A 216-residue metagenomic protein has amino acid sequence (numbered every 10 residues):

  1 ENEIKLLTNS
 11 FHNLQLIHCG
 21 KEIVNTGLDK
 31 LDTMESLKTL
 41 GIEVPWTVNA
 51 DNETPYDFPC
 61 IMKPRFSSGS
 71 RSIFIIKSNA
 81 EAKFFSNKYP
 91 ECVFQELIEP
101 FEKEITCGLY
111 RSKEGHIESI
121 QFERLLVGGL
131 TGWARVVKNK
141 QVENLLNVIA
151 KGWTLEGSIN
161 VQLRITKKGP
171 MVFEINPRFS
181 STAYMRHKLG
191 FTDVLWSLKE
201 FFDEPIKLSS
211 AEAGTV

Functional and structural regions predicted by a protein language model:
E1-W46: Conserved N-proximal alpha/beta basic substrate-recognition cap immediately N-terminal to, or forming the N-lobe
I4-S10, N52-D57, F84-K88: Short loop/helix-cap segments at secondary-structure boundaries that form the rim of catalytic
L7-N25, P64-F84: An N-terminal domain-start capping segment
L37, T47, Y56-I75, P90-F101 (+1 more regions): ATP-grasp fold ATP-binding core
V44, E104, E156-N160: Short secondary-structure junction motifs
F66-S68, L126-G129, R178-S181: A short, flexible beta-alpha/helix-coil linker loop
K77-T154, R164-I165, G169-M171: Phosphate-binding site of ATP-dependent enzymes
K140-V216: ATP-dependent carboxylate activation and anion-phosphoryl transfer catalytic cores that bind Mg-ATP to form
